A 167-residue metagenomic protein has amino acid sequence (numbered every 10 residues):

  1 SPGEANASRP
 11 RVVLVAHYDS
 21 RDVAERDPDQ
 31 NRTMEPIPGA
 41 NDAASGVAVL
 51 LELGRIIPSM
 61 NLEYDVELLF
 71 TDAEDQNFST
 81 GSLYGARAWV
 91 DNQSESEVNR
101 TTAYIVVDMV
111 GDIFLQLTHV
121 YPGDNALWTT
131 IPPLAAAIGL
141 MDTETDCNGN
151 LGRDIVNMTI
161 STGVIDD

Functional and structural regions predicted by a protein language model:
S1-P36: Soluble metallo-hydrolase cores and metallopeptidase-like ectodomains found primarily in the secretory/periplasmic
P2-G3, D22-R26, N92, A137-T143: Short regulatory "switch" loops immediately downstream of catalytic or recognition motifs within protein catalytic
R9, R100-T102, I155: Sequence-level motif detector for i,i+2 pairs with an aromatic at +2
V13, P36, T102, I160-S161: Generic secretory/membrane-interface signal
D22, M34-A137: Acidic/histidine-rich catalytic neighborhood of metal-dependent amide-processing enzymes
Q116-L117, T145-D167: Active-site-adjacent mobile loop/cap segments within catalytic or ligand-binding domains
A126-V156: Acidic, glycine-rich loop-and-strand cores that form catalytic or ligand-binding grooves in diverse globular domains
